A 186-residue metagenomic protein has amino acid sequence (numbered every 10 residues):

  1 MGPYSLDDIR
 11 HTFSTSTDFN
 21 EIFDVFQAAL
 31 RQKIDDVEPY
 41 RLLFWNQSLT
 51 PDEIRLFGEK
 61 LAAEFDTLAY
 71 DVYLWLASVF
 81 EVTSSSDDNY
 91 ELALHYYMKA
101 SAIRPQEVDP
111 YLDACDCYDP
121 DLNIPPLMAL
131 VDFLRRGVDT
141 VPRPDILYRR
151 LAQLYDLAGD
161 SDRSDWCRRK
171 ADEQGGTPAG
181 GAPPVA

Functional and structural regions predicted by a protein language model:
M1-V25, A29: N-terminal leader/linker segments that initiate helical-solenoid repeat arrays
P3-D7, Q27-N46, D66-V82, P105-P120 (+1 more regions): Amphipathic alpha-helical repeat scaffolds of TPR domains
F13-N20, W45-F57, S86-L92, L122-M128: Helix-turn-helix repeat elements of alpha-solenoid scaffolds
F23-Q27, G58, Y90, Y97 (+2 more regions): Inward-facing hydrophobic residues that define packing positions of alpha-helical scaffold repeats
K60-Y96, C167: Charged low-complexity stretches with an acidic bias
E64-F65, S85, A102, L122 (+2 more regions): Structural signature of alpha-solenoid helical repeat scaffolds
L94-A102, A129-R143, A152-A179: TPR/TPR-like (Sel1-like) alpha-helical repeat modules
R150, G180-A186: Acidic, Ser/Thr-rich low-complexity linear motifs
